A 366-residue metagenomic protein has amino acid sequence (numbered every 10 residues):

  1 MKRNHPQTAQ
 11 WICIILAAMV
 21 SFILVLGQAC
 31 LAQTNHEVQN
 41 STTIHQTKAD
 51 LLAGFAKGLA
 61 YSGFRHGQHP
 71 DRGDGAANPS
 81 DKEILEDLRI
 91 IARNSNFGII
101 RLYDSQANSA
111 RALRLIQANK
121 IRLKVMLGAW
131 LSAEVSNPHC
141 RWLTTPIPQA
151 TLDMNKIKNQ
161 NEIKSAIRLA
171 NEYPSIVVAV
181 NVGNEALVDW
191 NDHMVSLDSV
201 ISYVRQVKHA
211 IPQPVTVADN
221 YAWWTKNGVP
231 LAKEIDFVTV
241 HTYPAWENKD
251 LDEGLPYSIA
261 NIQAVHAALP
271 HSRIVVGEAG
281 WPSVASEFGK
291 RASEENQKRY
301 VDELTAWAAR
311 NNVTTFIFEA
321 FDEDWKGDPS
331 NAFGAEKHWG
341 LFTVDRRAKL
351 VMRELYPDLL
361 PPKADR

Functional and structural regions predicted by a protein language model:
I14-V25: Bacterial N-terminal signal peptides
T43, T47-D50, G54, K290-E294 (+1 more regions): Aromatic-rich peripheral "rim/lid" segments of glycoside hydrolase catalytic domains that contact and position glycan
G54-G128, N137: N-terminal carbohydrate-binding/catalytic regions of secreted carbohydrate-active enzymes
I100, V180, V238, V276-E278 (+1 more regions): Conserved, mostly hydrophobic/aromatic
R111-Q213: Substrate-binding cleft of extracellular glycoside hydrolase catalytic domains
L127, P138, V178, D219-Y257: Aromatic- and acid-rich polysaccharide-binding/catalytic face of secreted or lumenal carbohydrate-active enzymes
V207-T225, S272-A279, T314-E323: Aromatic-lined carbohydrate-recognition surfaces of secreted/lumenal glycan-active proteins
G228, Y243-E287: Glycoside hydrolase catalytic-domain groove-lining segments
